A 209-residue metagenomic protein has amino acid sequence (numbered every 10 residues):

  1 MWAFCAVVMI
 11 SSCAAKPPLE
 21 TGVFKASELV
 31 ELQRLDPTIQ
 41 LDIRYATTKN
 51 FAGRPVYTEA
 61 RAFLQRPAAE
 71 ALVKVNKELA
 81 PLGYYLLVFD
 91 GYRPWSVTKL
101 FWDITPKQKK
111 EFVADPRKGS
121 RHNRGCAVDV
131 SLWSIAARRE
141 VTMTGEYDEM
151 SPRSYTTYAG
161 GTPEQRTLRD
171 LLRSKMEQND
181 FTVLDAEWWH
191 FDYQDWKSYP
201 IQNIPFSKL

Functional and structural regions predicted by a protein language model:
M1-S11: Bacterial N-terminal signal peptides
C13-G91, I104-A186, Q194-L209: Extracytoplasmic cell-surface/polysaccharide-interacting catalytic and binding patches
P94: Segments that shape or occlude catalytic/ligand-binding pockets
V97: Short, well-ordered surface patches within globular domains
F101: Structured alpha/beta reader/binder surfaces that contact nucleic acids or chromatin modification marks
F191: Conserved metal-phosphate-binding beta-hairpin within the catalytic cores of diverse ATP-dependent phosphoryl-transfer
